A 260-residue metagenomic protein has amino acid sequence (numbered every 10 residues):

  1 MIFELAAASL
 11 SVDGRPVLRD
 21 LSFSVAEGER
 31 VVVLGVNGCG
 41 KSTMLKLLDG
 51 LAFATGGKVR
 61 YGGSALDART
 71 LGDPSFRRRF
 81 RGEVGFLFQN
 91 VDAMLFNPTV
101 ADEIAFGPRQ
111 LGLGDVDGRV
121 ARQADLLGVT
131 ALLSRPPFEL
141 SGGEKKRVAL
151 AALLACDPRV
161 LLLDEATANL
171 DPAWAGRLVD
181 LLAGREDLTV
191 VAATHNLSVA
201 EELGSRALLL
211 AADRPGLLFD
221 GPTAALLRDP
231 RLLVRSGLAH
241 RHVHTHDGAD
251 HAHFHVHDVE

Functional and structural regions predicted by a protein language model:
L34-V36: The feature captures the beta-strand-to-loop junction immediately N-terminal to the Walker
D49: Helix-to-loop junction immediately C-terminal to a conserved catalytic motif
G57-R69: Conserved ABC transporter NBD signature motif
D115-L132: Conserved ABC ATPase "signature" region
P136-L140, E144: Conserved ABC ATPase signature
L153-L154: ABC ATPase C-loop
T194-H195: H-loop/switch region of ABC-family ATPase nucleotide-binding domains
D213-A239: Conserved beta-strand-loop-alpha-helix hinge in the C-terminal portion of ABC ATPase nucleotide-binding domains
